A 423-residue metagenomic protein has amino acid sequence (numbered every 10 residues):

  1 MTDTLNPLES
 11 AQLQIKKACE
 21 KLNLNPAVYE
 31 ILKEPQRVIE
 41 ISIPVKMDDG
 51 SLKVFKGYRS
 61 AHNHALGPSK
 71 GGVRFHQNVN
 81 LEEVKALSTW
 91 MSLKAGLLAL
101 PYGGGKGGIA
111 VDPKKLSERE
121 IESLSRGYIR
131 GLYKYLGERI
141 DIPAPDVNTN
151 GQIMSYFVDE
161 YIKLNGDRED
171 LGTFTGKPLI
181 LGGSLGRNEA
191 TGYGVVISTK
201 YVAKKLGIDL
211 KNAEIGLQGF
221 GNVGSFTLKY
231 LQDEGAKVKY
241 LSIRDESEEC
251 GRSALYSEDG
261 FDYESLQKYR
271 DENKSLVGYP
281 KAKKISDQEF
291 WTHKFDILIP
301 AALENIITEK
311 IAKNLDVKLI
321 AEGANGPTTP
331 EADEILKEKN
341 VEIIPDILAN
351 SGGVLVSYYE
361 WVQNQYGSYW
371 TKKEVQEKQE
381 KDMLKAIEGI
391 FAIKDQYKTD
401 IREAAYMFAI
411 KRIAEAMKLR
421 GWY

Functional and structural regions predicted by a protein language model:
T2-L5, V202-A203, N314-Y423: Adenosine-phosphate binding glycine-rich loop
T2-S42: Short, Gly/Pro- and small/polar-rich lid/capping loops
N25-I31, A99, L136-P145, R168-D170 (+3 more regions): Flexible, glycine/charged-enriched surface loops at secondary-structure junctions
I41-D49, V54-P113: Glycine-rich, N-terminal phosphate-binding loop and its surrounding beta-alpha-beta segment
H76, G96-L210, E249: Glycine/serine-rich phosphate-binding loop and adjoining beta1-alpha1 elements at the start of nucleotide-handling
T175-P178, G182-K294: Glycine-rich phosphate/diphosphate-binding loop of Rossmann-like nucleotide-binding domains
I285-F295, L303-I320: Rossmann-fold NAD(P) dinucleotide-binding segment
